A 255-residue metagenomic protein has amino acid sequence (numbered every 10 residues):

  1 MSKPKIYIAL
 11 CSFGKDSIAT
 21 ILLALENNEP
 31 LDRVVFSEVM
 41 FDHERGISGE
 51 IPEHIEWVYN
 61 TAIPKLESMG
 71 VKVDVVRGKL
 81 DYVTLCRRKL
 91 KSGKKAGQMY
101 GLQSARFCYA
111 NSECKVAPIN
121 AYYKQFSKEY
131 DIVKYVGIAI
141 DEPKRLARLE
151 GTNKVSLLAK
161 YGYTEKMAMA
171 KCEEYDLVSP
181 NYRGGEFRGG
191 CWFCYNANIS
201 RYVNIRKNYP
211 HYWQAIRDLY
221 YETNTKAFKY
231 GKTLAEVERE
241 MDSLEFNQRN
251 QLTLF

Functional and structural regions predicted by a protein language model:
M1-F255: Nucleotide-activated chemistry modules centered on ATP-dependent adenylation/adenylyltransferase
